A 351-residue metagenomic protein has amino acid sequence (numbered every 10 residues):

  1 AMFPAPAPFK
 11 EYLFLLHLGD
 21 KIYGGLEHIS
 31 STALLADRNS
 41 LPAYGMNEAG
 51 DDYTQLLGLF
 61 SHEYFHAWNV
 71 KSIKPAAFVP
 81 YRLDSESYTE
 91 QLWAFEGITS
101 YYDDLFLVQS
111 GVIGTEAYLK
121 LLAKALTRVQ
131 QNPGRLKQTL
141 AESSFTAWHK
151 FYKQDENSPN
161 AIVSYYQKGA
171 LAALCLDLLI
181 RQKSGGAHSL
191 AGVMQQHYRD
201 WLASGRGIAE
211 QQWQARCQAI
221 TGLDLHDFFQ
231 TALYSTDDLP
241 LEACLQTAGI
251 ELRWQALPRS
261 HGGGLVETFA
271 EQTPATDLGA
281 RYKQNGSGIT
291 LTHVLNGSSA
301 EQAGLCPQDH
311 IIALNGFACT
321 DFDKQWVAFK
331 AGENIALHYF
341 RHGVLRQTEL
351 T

Functional and structural regions predicted by a protein language model:
A1-L92, I98: Juxtacatalytic substrate-recognition/specificity segment
A7-E11, A76-A77, V108-K120, L190 (+2 more regions): Acidic/polar loop patches that form or flank catalytic/metal-binding clefts of enzymes that bind anionic ligands
I73-Y81, E86-Y166, S204: Acidic/His/Gly-enriched intrinsically disordered linker/tail segments that often contain short helix/coil "MoRF-like"
T99, G186, F229, A280 (+4 more regions): Terminal peptide-recognition signature
L119, F151-L252: Amphipathic alpha-helical substructures
L239-H293, Q325-A328, E349-T351: PDZ/PDZ-like peptide-tail recognition elements
A300-D321: Conserved PDZ fold ligand-binding element
C306, K324-T351: PDZ-domain C-terminal substructure recognizer with occasional recognition of PDZ-binding tails
